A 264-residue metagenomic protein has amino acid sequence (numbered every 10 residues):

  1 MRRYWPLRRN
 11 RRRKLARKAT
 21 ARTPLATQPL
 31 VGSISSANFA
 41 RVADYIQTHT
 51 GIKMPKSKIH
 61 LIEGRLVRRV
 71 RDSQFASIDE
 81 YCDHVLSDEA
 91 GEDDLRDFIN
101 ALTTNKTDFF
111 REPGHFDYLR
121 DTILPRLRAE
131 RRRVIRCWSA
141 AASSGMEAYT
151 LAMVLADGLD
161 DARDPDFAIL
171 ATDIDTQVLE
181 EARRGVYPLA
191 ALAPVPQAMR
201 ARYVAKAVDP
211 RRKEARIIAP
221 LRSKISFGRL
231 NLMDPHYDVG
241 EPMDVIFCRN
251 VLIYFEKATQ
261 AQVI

Functional and structural regions predicted by a protein language model:
R2-W138: Conserved AdoMet
G32, A142-A148, V251, F255: Short, thiol/selenol-centered motifs that function as redox-active sites or metal-ligating centers
D117, Y149, E180: Alpha-helical elements of the RecA-like P-loop NTPase motor core of helicases
D121, P125, M153-D157, R184: Short, well-ordered alpha-helices that flank and scaffold nucleotide-derived cofactor binding pockets
R132-T150, L170: Conserved class I S-adenosyl-L-methionine
A140, D161-F247, V251-T259: Extended basic-aromatic, gly/pro-enriched interface segments that bind polyanionic ligands
S144-A162: Conserved SAM-binding loop of SAM-dependent methyltransferases across substrates and taxa, primarily the Class I
A261-I264: A short glycine-rich, Lys/Arg-flanked "PGG" loop and its adjoining helix->strand segment in the class I
